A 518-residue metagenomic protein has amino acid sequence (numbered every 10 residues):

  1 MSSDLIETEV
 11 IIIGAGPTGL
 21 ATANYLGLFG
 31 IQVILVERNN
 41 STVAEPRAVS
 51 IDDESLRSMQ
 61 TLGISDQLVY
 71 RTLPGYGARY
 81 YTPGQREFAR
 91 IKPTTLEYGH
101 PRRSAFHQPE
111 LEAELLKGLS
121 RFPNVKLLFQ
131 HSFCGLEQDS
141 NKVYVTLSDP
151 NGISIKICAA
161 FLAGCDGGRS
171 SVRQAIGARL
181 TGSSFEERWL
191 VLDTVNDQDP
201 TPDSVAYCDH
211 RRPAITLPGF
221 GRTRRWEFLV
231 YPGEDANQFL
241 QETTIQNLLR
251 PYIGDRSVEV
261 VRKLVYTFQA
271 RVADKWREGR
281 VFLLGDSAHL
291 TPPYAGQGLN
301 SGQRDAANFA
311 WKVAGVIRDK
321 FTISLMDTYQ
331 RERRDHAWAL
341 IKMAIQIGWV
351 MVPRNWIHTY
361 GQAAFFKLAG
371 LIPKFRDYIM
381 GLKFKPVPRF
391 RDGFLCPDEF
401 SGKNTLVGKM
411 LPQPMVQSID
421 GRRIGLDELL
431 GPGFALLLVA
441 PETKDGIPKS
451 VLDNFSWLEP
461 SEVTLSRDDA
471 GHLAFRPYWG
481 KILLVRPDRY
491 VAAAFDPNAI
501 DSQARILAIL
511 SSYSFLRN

Functional and structural regions predicted by a protein language model:
M1-E9, I13, F29, Q60 (+5 more regions): Helical substrate-recognition/capping region of FAD-dependent monooxygenase/halogenase enzymes
I6-T8, N151-F161: Core beta-strand elements of the Rossmann-like FAD/NAD(P) dinucleotide-binding domain in flavoenzyme oxidoreductases
G19-L20: N-terminal Rossmann-fold NAD(P) dinucleotide-binding loop
G27-R47: Glycine-rich FAD pyrophosphate-binding loop
A44-R47, I51-G118, G219: Active-site-adjacent segment of FAD-dependent monooxygenases/related oxidoreductases
K117, C134, S140-Y144, F161-F268 (+1 more regions): Conserved FAD-binding catalytic core of PHBH/FMO-like flavoproteins
S120-F133: A conserved beta-strand/loop element that lines the FAD pocket in flavoprotein oxidoreductases
F239-S301, F321-M326, M343, P386-P388 (+1 more regions): FAD/FMN-dependent oxidoreductases across multiple families
